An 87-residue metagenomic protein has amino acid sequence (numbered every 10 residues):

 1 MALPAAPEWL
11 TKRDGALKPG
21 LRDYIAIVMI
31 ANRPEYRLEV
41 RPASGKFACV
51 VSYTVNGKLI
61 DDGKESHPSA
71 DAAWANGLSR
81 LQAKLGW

Functional and structural regions predicted by a protein language model:
M1-E35, K58: Negatively charged, low-complexity tracts enriched in Asp/Glu with abundant Ser/Thr
L3-A6, W74, L78: Short amphipathic alpha-helical segments that mediate assembly, nucleic-acid/protein binding, or membrane association
P19, P42-A43, S66, A70: Generic alpha-helix initiation/capping and coil-helix boundary signal
R22-A26, K46, D71, L78-S79: A structural signal for the main folded, soluble domain(s) of proteins
Y36-L59: A short, structured beta-strand/loop element
V55-A72: A short, exposed loop/beta-hairpin motif centered on an aromatic-Gly-Thr core
L78-W87: Short arginine-rich
